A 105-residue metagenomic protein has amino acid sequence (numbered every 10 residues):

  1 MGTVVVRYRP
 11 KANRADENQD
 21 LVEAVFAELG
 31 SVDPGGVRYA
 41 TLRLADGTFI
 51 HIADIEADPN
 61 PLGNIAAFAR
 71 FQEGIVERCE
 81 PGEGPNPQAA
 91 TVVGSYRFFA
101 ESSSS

Functional and structural regions predicted by a protein language model:
G2-R9, I50: Active-site-flanking beta-strand signature of metal-NTP-handling nucleotidyl enzymes and homologous cyclase-like
R9-D20: Short, surface-exposed ligand-recognition loops at beta-strand->loop->(often short) alpha-helix junctions that present
P10-A12, I55-A57, G94: Non-catalytic surface loops within mature trypsin-like serine protease
N18, Y39, H51-A53: Polar/charged side chains located within well-ordered beta-strands of beta-rich proteins
A24, E28-R38, D54-A89: An amphipathic, aromatic/His-enriched active-site/gating alpha helix that lines ligand/cofactor pockets
T41-D46: A short beta-turn/loop motif at secondary-structure boundaries
T48, D58, Y96: Flexible, glycine-rich phosphate/dinucleotide-binding loops and adjacent beta-alpha linkers at cofactor/substrate
E80-S105: Catalytic "initiation/cleavage/transfer" segments centered on a nucleophilic residue and adjacent nucleic-acid-engaging
